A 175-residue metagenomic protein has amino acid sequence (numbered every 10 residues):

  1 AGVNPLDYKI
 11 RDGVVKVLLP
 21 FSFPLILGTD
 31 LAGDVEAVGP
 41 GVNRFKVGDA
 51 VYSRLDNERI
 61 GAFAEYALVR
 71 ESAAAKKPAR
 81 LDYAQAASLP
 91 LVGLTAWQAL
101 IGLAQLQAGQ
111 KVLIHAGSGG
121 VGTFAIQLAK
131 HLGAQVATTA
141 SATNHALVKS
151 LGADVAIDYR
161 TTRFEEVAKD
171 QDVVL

Functional and structural regions predicted by a protein language model:
A1-V3, D12-E58: Glycine-rich beta-strand-centered segment in the early N-terminal region that forms part of a ligand/cofactor-binding
I10-V15, A64-L68: Short, flexible, mixed-charge acidic loops at enzyme active sites
P20-S22, T29, R44, S53-A116: NAD(P)H dinucleotide-binding glycine-rich loop of Rossmann-like/cofactor-binding domains, especially the beta1-alpha1
G48, A64, G109, A153 (+1 more regions): Local beta-strand N-terminus motif with an aromatic residue
Y52, L113, I157, V174-L175: N-terminal Rossmann-like NAD(P) cofactor-binding module of classical short-chain dehydrogenase/reductase
A75-K76, I157, E165: Nucleotide phosphate-binding site architecture
A87-T161: Mid-domain Rossmann-like dinucleotide-binding core that forms the NAD(H)/NADP(H) cofactor-binding site
R160-D172: Short amphipathic alpha-helix with an adjacent loop that forms part of the alpha/beta core around
